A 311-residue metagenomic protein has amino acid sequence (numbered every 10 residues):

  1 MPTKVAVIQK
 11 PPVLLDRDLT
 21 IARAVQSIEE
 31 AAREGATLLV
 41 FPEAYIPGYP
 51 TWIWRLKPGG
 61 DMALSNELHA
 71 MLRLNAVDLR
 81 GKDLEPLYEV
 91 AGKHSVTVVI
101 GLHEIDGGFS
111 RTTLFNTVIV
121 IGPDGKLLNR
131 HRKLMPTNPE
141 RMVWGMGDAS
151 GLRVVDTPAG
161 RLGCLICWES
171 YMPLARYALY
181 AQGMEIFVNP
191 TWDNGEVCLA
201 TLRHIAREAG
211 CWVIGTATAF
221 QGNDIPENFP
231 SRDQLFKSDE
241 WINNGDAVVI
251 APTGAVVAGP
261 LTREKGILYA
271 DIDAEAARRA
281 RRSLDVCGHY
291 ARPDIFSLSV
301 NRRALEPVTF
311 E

Functional and structural regions predicted by a protein language model:
M1-A6: Extreme N-terminal starter segment of soluble prokaryotic enzymes
I8-L15, S65-N75, G160-L162, M184-N189: Short, basic, glycine/proline-bearing loop/turn elements
Q9-E29: N-terminal phosphate-binding loop and adjacent alpha-helix
R17, E29-P123, D193-G195, L199-C211: Cys-nucleophile CN-hydrolase/nitrilase-fold catalytic domain and related Cys-dependent amidase chemistry that acts on
P47, W52-W54, I119, R130-M135 (+2 more regions): Short beta->alpha transition motifs characteristic of CBS
L79, D83-G92, E104-E185, T191-H204 (+1 more regions): Active-site catalytic loop in hydrolytic enzyme cores
I100-L102, N116-V120, R153, G215 (+2 more regions): Short beta-strand scaffold segments in enzyme catalytic cores
T218-E311: C-terminal beta-strand edge segments of enzyme domains
